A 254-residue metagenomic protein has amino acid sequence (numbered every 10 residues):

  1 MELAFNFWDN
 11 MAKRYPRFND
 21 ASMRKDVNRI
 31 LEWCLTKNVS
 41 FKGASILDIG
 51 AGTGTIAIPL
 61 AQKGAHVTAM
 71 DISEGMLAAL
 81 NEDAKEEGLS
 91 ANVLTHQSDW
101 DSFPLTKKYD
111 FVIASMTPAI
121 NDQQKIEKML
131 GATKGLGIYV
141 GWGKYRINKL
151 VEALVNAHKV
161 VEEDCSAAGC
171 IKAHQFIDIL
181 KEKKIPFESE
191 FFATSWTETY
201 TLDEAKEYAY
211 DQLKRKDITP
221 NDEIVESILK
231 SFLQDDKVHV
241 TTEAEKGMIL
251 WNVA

Functional and structural regions predicted by a protein language model:
M1-S40: Conserved class I S-adenosyl-L-methionine
G50-T53: Class I SAM-dependent methyltransferase "Motif I" SAM/SAH-binding loop
T55-D99: Class I SAM-dependent methyltransferase SAM/SAH-binding core
S102-K107: Short conserved loop adjoining the S-adenosyl-L-methionine
A119-A132: A short, conserved alpha-helix within the catalytic core of class I
I138-V161: Conserved class I S-adenosyl-L-methionine
G169-K184, S189: Short alpha-helix
E188-A254: Conserved Class I S-adenosyl-L-methionine
